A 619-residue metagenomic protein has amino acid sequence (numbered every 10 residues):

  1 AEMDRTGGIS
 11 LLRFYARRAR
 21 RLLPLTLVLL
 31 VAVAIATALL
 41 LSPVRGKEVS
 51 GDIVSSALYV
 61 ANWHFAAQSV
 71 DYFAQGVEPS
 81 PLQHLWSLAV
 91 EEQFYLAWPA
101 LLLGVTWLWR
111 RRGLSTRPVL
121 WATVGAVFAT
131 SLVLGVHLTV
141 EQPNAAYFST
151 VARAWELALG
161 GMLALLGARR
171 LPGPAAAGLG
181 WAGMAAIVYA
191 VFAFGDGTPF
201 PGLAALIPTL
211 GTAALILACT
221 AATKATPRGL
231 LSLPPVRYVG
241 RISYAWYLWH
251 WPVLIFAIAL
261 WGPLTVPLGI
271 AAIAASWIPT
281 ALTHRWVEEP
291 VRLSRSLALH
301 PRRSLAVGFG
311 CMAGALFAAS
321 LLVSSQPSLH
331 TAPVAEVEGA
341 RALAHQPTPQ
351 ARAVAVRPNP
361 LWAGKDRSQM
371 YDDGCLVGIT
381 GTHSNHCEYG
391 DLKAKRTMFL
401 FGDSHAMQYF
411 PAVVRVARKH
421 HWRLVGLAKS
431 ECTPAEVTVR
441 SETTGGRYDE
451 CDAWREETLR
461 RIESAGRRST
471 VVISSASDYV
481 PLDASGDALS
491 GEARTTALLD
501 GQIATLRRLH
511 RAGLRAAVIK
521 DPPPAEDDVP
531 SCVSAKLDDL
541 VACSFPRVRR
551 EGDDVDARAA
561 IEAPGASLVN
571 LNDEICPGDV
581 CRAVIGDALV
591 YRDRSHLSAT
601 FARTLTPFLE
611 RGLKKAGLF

Functional and structural regions predicted by a protein language model:
A1-P301, L305-V307, M312-F317: Membrane-interface helix/loop caps of multi-pass membrane proteins
D196, L260-P267, A274-I278, R285 (+1 more regions): Extracellular/periplasmic envelope-modification machinery, especially enzymes that add or remove acyl/ester groups on
